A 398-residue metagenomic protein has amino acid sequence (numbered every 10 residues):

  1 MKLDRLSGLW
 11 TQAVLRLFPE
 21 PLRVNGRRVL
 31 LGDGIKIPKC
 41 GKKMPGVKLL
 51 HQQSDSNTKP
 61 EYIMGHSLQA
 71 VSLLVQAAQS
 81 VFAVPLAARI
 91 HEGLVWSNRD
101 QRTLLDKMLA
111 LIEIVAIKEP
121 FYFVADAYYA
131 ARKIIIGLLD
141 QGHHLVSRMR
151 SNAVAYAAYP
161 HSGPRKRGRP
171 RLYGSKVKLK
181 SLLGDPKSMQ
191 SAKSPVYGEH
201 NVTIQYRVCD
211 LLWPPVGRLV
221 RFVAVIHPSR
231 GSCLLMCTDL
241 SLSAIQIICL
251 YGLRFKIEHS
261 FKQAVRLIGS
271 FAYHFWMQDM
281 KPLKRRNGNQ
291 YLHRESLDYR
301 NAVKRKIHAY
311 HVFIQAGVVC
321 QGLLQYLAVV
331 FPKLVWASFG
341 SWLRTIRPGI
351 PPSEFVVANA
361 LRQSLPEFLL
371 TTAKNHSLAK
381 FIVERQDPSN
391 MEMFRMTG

Functional and structural regions predicted by a protein language model:
K2-Q79, Q205-V208: Active-site-proximal, Lys/Arg-enriched surface segment that forms a nucleic-acid-binding/basic interface patch
L9-W10, G26, K43, A78-G398: Single, function-defining residue in the core of a domain
